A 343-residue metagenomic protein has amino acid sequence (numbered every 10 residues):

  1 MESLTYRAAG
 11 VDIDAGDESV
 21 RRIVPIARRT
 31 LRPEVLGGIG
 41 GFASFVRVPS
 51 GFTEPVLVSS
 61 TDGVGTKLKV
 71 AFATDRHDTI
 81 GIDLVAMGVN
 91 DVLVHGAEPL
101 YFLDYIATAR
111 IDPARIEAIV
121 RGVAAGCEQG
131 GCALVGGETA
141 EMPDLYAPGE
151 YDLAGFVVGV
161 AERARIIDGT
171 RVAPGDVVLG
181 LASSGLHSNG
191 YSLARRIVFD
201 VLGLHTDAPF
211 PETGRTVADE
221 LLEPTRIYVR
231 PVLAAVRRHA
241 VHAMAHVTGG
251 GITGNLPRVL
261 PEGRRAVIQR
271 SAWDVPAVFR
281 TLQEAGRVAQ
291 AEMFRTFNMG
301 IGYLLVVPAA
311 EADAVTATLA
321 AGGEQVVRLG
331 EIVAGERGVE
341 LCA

Functional and structural regions predicted by a protein language model:
M1-P33: N-terminal amphipathic/basic leader segments beginning at the initiator methionine
E2-A8, S19, R115-A133, Y146-L153 (+3 more regions): Glycine-/charge-enriched secondary-structure boundary and capping motifs
D12, D62, G175, H246 (+1 more regions): Residue-level signature of catalytic and energy-coupling elements of molecular machines, predominantly ATP/GTP-dependent
P25-S184: Glycine-rich phosphate/pyrophosphate-binding loop regions near the starts of catalytic domains
F52-T53, V64-K67, E162-R165, L186-S188 (+4 more regions): Short, acidic Gly/Pro/Ser/Thr-rich loop/turn segments
T53-S59, G63-G65, G169, L204-D207 (+1 more regions): Acidic-glycine-rich active-site phosphate/pyrophosphate-binding loop
I106-A107, G185, A310, V333: Short, glycine/serine-rich, charged loops/turns that create anion-binding and catalytic segments at active sites
D152, R165-V217, T253: Short, acidic (Asp/Glu-rich) active-site segment that either coordinates a divalent metal cofactor
